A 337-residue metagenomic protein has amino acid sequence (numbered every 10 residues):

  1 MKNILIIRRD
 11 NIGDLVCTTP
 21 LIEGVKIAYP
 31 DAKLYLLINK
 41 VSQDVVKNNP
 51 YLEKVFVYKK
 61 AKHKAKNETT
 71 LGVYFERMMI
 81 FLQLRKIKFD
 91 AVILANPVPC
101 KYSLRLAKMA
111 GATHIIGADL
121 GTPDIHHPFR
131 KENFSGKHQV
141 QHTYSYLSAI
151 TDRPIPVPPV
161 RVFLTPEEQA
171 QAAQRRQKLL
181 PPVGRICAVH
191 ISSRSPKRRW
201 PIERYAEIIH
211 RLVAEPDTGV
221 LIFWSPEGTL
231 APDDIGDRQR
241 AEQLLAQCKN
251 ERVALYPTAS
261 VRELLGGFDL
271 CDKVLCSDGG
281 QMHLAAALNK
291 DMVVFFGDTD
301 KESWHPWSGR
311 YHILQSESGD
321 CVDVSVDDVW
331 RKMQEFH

Functional and structural regions predicted by a protein language model:
M1-H337: Catalytic machinery of carbohydrate-active enzymes, primarily nucleotide-sugar-dependent glycosyltransferases
